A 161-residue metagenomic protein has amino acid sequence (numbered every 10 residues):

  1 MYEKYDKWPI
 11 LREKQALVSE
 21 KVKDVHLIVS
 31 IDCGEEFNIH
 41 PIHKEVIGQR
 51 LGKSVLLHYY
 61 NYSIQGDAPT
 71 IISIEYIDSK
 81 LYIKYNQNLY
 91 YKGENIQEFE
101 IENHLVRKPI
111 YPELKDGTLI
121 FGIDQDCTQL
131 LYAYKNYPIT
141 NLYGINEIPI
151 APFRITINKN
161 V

Functional and structural regions predicted by a protein language model:
M1-I31, K44: Substrate-gating cap/lid alpha-helix
M1-K4, D78, D124-C127: Short, glycine- and charge-enriched coil/turn segments that flank and shape catalytic ligand pockets
K21-D24, C33, K53, L57-N61 (+1 more regions): Short, well-ordered loop/turn and helix-capping segments at boundaries between secondary-structure elements and domains
D24, K80, Q129: A residue-level signal for beta-strand positions that form part of recognition/binding surfaces within mature
I31-H40: Short beta-alpha connecting loops at secondary-structure transitions that line or flank enzyme active sites
H40-Q49: Short, surface-exposed amphipathic charged segments that create phosphate/polyanion-binding patches used for binding
V46, K53-E94, P112: Surface beta-strand/loop "capping" patches
N88-V161: C-terminal beta-sandwich/jelly-roll accessory domains of carbohydrate-active enzymes
